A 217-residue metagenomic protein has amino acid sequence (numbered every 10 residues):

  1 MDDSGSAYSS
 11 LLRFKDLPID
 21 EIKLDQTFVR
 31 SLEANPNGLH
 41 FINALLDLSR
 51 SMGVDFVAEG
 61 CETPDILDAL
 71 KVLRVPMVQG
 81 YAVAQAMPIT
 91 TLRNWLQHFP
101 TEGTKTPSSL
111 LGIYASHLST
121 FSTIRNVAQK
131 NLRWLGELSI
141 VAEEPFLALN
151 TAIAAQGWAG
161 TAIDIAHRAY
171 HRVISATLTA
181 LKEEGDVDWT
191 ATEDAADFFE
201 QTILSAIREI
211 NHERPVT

Functional and structural regions predicted by a protein language model:
M1-L135, T217: EAL-family c-di-GMP phosphodiesterase catalytic domain
N94-T217: Non-catalytic regulatory/interaction regions at protein termini and inter-domain linkers
